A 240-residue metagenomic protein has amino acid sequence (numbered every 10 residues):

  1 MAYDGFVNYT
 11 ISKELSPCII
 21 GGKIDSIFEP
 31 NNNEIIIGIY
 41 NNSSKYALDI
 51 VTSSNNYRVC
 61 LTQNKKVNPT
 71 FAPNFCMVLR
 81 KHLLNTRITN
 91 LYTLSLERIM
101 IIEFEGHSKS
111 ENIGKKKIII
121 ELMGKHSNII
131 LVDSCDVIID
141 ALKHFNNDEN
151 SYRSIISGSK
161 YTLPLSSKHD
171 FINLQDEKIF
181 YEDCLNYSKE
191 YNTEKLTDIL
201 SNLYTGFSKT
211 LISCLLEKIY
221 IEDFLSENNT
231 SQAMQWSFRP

Functional and structural regions predicted by a protein language model:
A2-L15, K66: Short Lys/Arg-enriched alpha/beta "domain-start" segment
Y3, S43-P240: Phosphate/anion-contacting hairpin/loop surfaces
T10-L15, I36, N74-V78: Intrinsically disordered, low-complexity boundary segments flanking structured domains
I20-G21, N85: Glycine-centered C-terminal helix-capping/turn motifs at helix ends
N31-N33, S95-L96: Residue-level recognition of beta-strand termini and adjacent short loop/turns
E34-N41: Amphipathic, interaction-prone secondary-structure segments
